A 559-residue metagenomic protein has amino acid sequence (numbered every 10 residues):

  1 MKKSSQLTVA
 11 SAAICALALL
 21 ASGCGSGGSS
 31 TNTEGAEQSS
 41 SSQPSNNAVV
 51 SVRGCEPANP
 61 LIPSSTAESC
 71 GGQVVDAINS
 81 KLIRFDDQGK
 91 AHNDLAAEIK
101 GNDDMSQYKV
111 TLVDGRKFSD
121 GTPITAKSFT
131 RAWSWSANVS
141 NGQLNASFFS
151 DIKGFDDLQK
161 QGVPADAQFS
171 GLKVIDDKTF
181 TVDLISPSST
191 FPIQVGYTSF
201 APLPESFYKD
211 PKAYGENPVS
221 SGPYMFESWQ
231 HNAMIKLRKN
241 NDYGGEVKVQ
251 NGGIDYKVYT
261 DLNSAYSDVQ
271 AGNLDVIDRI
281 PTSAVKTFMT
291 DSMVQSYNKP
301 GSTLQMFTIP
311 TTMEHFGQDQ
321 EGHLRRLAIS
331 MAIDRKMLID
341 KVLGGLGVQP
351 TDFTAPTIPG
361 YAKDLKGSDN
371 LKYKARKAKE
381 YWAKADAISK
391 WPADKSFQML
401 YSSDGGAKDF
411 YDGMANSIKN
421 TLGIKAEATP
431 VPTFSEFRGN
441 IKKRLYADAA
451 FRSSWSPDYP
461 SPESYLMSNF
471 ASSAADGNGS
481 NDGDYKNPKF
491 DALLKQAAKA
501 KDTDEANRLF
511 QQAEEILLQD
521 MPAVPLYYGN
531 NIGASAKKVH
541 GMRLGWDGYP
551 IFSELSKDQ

Functional and structural regions predicted by a protein language model:
R53-D103, V219: N-terminal lobe/hinge region of extracytoplasmic solute-binding protein
T111, S128, A137, N141-P204: Surface-exposed binding/hinge segments that line and control ligand-binding clefts or catalytic entry sites
T125-S134, D177-D183, G222-P223, N251-G253 (+5 more regions): Alpha-helical secondary-structure segments
K173, I339, K425-F437, Y465-A536 (+1 more regions): Extracytoplasmic/peripheral linker and loop segments enriched in polar/acidic and small residues with frequent Thr/Pro
D183-V249, G253: Gly/Pro-rich hinge or "lid" segments in bacterial periplasmic/extracellular proteins
F207-P218, D242-T287, S302: Ligand-site clamp/hinge motif
V348-A385, D404-D409: Structural transition elements
G533-Q559: Long beta-strand-rich cores associated with HINT superfamily self-processing modules
